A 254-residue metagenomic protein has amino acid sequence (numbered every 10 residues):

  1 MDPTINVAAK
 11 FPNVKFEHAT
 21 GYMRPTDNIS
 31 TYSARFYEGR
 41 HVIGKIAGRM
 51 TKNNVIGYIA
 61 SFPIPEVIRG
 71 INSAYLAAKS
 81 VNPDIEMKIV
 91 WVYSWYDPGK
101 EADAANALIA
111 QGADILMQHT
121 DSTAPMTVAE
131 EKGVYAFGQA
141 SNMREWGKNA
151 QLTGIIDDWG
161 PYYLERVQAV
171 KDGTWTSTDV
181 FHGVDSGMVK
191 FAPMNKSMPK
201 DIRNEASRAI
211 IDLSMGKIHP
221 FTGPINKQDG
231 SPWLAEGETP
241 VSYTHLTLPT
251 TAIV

Functional and structural regions predicted by a protein language model:
M1, E17-A19, Q111-S122, G138-Q139: Periplasmic-binding protein-like
M1-N13, T120-P125: Beta-alpha junction/loop-to-helix N-cap segments that form part of ligand/metal-binding clefts
A9-S33, S141-N149: Flexible loop/hinge segments that line or gate small-molecule binding clefts
Y32-N54, I155-T174: Hydrophobic alpha-helical segments within soluble ligand-binding/sensing domains
R40-I85, I89, D179-K200: An alpha-beta-alpha
V67-A113, Q118-H119: Extracellular/periplasmic Venus flytrap/periplasmic-binding protein
E130-R203: Extracellular/periplasmic periplasmic-binding protein-like sensory domains
T244-T250: Conserved small/polar residues in nucleotide/adenosyl-binding loops
